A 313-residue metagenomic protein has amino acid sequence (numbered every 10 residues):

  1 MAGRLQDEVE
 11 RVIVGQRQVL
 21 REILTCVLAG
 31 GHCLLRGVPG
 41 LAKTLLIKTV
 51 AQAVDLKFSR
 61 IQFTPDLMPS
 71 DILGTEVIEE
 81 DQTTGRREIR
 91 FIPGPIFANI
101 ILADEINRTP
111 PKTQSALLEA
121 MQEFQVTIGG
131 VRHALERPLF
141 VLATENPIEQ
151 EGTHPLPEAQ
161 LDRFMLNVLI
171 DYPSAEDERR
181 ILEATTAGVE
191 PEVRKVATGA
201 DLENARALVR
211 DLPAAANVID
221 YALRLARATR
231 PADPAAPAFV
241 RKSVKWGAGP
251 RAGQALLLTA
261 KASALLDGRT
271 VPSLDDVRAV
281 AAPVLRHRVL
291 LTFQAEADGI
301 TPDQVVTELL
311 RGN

Functional and structural regions predicted by a protein language model:
M1-L41: Pre-Walker A (pre-P-loop) alpha-helix and adjacent loop at the N terminus of AAA/AAA+ ATPase modules, a conserved
E22-T25, E79-L102: Conserved alpha-helical scaffold flanking the Walker A/P-loop in AAA+ ATPase domains
V27-P65: Walker A/P-loop
C33, I101, L139: Conserved beta-strand position immediately N-terminal to the Walker
G37, D104-E105, A116: Walker B catalytic acidic pair
V38, I72, T144: P-loop (Walker A) phosphate-binding loop of NTP-binding proteins
E79-T84, T109-T113, M121-D211, K261-S263: Canonical AAA+ ATPase core
A232-N313: C-terminal engagement/docking regions of AAA+ P-loop ATPases
